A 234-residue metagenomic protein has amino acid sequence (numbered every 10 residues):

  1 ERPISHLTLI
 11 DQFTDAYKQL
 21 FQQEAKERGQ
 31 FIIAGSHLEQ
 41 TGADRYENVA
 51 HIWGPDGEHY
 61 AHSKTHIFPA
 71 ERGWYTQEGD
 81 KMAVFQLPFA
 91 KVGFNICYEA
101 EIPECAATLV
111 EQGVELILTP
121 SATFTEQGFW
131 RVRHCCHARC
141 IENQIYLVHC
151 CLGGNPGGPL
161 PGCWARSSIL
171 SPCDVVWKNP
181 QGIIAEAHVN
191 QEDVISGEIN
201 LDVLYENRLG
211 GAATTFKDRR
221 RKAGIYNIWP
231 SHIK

Functional and structural regions predicted by a protein language model:
E1-L9, P120: Short, conserved active-site loops that position catalytic residues or coordinate cofactors/metal ions across diverse
D11-F13, Q19, Q40-E115, T125-A138 (+1 more regions): Active-site catalytic loop in hydrolytic enzyme cores
F13-I33, E101-E192: CN hydrolase (nitrilase-like) catalytic-core segments centered on the catalytic cysteine and neighboring Lys/Glu
I32-H37, S63-A70, V148-C151: Short Pro/Gly-enriched beta-strand edge/turn motifs at strand-loop
A34-G35, N48-I52, A83, H149-C150 (+2 more regions): Short beta-strand scaffold segments in enzyme catalytic cores
G57-Y60, V175-W177, L204-E206: Short helix-loop capping/hinge motifs at secondary-structure junctions, enriched in acidic/polar residues
K64-Q77, Q191-E206: A short, polar/charged loop-to-alpha-helix boundary motif
E198-K234: A short C-terminal boundary segment appended to hydrolase-like catalytic domains
